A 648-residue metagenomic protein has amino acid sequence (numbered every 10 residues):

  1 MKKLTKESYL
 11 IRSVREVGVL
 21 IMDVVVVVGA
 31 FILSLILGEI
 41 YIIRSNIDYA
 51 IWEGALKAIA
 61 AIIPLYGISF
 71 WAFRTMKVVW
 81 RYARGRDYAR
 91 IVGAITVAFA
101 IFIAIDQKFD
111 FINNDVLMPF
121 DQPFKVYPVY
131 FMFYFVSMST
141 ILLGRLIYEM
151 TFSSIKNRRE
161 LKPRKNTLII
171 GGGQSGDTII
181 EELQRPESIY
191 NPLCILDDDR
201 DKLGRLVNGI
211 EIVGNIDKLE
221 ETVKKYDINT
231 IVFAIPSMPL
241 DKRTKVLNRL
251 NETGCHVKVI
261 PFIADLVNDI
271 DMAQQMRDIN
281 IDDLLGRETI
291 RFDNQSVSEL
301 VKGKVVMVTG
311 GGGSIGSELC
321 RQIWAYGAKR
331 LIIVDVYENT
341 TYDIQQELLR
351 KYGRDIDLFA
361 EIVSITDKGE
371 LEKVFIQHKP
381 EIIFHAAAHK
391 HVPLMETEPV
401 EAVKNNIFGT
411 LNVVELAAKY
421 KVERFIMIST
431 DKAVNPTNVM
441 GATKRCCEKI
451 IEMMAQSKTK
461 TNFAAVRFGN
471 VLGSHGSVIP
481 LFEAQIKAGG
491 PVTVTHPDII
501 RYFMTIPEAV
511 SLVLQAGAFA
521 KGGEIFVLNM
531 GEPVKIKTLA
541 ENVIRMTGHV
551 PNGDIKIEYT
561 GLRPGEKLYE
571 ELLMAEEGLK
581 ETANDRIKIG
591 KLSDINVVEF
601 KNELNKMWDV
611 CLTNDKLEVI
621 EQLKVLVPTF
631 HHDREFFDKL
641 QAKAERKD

Functional and structural regions predicted by a protein language model:
M1-P163, Y190, L203-L206, F233: Signature of alpha-helical transmembrane segments in polytopic membrane proteins
I21, V28, I32, I36-I40 (+6 more regions): A solvent-exposed beta-alpha-beta segment
R243-V305, A418: Flexible, Lys/Arg-rich cytosolic regulatory linkers and terminal tails that connect or flank
T244-I260, R330-Y337, Q377, I382 (+1 more regions): NAD(P)-cofactor binding segment of oxidoreductase domains
N268-D269, H385, H391-K449, M453-M454: Conserved Rossmann-fold NAD(P)-dependent oxidoreductase catalytic core, especially the SDR/UDP-sugar
R291, S296-L300, M453-D648: Strand-loop microenvironment adjacent to phosphate/nucleotide-handling motifs in alpha/beta enzyme folds
V306-Q322: N-terminal Rossmann NAD(P)H-binding glycine-rich loop of SDR-like oxidoreductase domains
I362-I382, G565: Conserved Rossmann-fold cofactor-binding substructure of NAD(P)-dependent oxidoreductases
